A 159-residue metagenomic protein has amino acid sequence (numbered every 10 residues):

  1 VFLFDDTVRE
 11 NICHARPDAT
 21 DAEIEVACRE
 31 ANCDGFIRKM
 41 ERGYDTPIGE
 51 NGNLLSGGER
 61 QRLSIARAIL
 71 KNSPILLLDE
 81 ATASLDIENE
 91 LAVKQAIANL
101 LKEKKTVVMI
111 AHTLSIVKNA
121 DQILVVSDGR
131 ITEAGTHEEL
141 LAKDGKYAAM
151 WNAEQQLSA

Functional and structural regions predicted by a protein language model:
R9-E50, K94-Q95, N99: ABC ATPase nucleotide-binding domain helical subdomain, centered on the C-loop/LSGGQ "ABC signature"
K39, G43, K118-A159: C-terminal portion of ABC ATPase nucleotide-binding domains
L70-P74: A short, proline-enriched helix->beta-strand linker immediately N-terminal to the Walker B motif in ABC-type P-loop
L76-E80: Catalytic Walker B motif of ABC-type/P-loop ATPase nucleotide-binding domains
A83-L85: ABC ATPase nucleotide-binding domain "signature" loop
E90-E103, S115: Helical segment within the ABC ATPase nucleotide-binding domain
K104-H112: Conserved H-loop
